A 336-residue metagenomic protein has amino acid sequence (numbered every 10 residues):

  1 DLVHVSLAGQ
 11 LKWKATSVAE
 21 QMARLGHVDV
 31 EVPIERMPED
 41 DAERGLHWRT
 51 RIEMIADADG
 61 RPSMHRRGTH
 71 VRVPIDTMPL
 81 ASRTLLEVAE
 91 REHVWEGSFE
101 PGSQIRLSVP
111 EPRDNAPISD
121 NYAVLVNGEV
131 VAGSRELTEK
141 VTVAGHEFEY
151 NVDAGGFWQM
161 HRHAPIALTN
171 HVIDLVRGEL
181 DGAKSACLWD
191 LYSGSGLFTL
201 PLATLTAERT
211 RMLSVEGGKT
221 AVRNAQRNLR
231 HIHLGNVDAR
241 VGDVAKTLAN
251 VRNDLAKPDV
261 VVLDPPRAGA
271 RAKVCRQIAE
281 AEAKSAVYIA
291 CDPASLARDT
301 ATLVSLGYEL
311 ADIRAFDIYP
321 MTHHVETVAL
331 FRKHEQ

Functional and structural regions predicted by a protein language model:
D1-L263, A268-R276: Accessory RNA-recognition modules of RNA-modification enzymes
R49-R51, D312, V328: Conserved beta-strand residues within beta-sheet cores
A56, F331-R332: Short beta-strand-to-turn element immediately C-terminal to the catalytic PLP-Schiff-base lysine in fold type I
V71, H334-Q336: Flexible, glycine-/basic-rich loop-and-beta segments that form/coincide with the SAM-dependent methyltransferase
V126, A329-F331: Short beta-strand element of the conserved SAM-dependent methyltransferase core
R240-V325, R332-H334: S-adenosylmethionine
